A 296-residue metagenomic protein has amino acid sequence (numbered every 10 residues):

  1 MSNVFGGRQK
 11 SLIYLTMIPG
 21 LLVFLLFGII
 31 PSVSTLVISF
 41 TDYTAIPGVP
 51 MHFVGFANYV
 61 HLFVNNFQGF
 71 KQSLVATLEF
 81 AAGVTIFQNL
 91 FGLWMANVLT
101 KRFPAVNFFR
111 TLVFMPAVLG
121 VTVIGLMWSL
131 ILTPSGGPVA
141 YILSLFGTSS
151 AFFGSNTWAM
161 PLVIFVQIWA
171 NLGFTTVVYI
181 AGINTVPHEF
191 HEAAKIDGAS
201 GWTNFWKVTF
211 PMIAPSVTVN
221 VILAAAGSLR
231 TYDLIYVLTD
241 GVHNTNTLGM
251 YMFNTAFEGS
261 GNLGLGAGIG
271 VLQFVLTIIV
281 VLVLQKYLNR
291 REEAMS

Functional and structural regions predicted by a protein language model:
V4-S296: A structural signal for multi-pass alpha-helical bundles of membrane permease subunits that mediate small-molecule
